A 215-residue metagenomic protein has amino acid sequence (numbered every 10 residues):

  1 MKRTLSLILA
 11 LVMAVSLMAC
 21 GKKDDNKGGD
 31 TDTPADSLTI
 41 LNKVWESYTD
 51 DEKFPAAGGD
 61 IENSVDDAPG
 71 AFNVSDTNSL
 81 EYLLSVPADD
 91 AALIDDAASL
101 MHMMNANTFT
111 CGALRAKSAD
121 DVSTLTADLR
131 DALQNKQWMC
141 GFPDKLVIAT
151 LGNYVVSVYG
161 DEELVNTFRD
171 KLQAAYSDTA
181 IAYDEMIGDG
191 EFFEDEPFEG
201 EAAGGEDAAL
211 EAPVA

Functional and structural regions predicted by a protein language model:
M1-L11: Positively charged n-region of N-terminal signal peptides that target proteins for export
S16-A19: C-terminal motif of bacterial Sec signal peptides marking the signal peptidase cleavage site
G21-D24: Bacterial signal peptide processing site
S37-L38, N42-W45, T49-H102, D121-Q137: Surface-exposed, low-hydrophobicity interaction/linker segments
M103, C140-E185: A short, solvent-exposed beta-edge/loop patch
T108-S118: A short acidic-to-branched-hydrophobic micro-motif
K117-D121, D161-L164: Helix N-cap motif at beta-to-alpha junctions
A119-Y154, A182-G200, G204, A209-E211: Short Gly/Thr-rich strand-loop-strand
